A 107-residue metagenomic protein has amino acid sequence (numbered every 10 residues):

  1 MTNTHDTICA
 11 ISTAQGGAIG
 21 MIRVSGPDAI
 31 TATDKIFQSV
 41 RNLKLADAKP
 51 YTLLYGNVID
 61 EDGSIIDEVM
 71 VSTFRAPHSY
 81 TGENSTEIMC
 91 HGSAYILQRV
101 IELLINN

Functional and structural regions predicted by a protein language model:
M1-N107: A glycine-rich (often HGG/GG-containing) alpha/beta subdomain
